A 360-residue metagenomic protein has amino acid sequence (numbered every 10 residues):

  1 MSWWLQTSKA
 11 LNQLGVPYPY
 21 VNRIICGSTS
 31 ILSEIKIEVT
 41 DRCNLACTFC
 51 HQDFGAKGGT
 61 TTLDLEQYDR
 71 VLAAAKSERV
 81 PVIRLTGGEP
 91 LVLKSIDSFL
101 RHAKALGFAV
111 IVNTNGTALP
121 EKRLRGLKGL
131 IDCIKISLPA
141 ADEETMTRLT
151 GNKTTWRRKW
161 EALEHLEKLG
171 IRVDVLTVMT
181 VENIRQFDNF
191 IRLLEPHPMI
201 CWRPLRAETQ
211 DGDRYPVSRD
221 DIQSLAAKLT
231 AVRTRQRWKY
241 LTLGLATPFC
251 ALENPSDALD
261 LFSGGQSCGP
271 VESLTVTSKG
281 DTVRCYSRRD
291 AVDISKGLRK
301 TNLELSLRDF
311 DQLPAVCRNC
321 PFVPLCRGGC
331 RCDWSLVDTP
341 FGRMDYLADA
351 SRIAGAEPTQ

Functional and structural regions predicted by a protein language model:
M1-G58, K76, L261, V271 (+1 more regions): N-terminal pre-core extensions flanking Radical SAM catalytic domains
M1-S2, A10-I31, D281-Q360: Flexible mid-to-C-terminal extensions adjoining Fe-S/redox cofactors in radical SAM and related proteins
S33, P81, P270, K279 (+1 more regions): Exposed loop/turn and edge beta-strand positions of beta-sandwich/beta-sheet ligand-binding modules
E34-R42, T48-L205: Conserved glycine-rich "GG(E/T)P / GGGxP" loop and the immediately following alpha-helix in the radical SAM core
K36, T40, N44, G265 (+3 more regions): Residues immediately within or flanking Cys/His clusters that coordinate Zn2+ in small zinc-binding modules
Q52-A56, E144, D257-D260, L298-N302: Short glycine/proline- and charge-enriched loop/turn segments that cap or connect secondary-structure elements
I96, T247-F249, R352, A356: Extended rod-forming repeat segments used as scaffolds/tethers
L130-C133, S137-P139, E144, R148-V283 (+1 more regions): Radical SAM enzyme [4Fe-4S]-AdoMet core and its adjacent flexible, acidic and glycine-rich loops/tails across
